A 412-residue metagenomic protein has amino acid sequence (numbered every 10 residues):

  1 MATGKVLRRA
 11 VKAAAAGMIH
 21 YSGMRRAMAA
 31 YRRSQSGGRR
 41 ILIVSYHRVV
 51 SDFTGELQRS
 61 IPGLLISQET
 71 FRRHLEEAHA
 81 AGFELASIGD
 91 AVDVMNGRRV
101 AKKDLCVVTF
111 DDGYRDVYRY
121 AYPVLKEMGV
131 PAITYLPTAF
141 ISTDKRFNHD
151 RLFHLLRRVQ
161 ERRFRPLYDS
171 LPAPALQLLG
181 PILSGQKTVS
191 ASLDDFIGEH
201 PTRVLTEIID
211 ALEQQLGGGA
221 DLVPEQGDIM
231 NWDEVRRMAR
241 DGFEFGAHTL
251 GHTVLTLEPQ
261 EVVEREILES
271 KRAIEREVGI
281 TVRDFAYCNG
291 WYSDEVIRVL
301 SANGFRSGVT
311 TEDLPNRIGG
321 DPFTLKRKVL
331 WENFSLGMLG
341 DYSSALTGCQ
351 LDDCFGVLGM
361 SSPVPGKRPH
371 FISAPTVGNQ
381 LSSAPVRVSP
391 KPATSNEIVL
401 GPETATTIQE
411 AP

Functional and structural regions predicted by a protein language model:
A2-T109, D116, D144-P166, P174 (+4 more regions): C-terminal active-site subregion of NodB/CE4 polysaccharide deacetylases
Q35-I41, S45, K145-D241: Extended, charge-rich helix/loop segments that form flexible, surface "patches" used to engage negatively charged
H47, H248, H252: Histidine-centered divalent metal-coordination motifs
A101-K102, Y114, Y122-Y135, L176 (+3 more regions): CE4/NodB-like, metal-dependent polysaccharide N-deacetylase domain that modifies extracellular/periplasmic N-acetylated
Y114-R115, G251, L255: Short, glycine/acidic-enriched loop or turn micro-motifs at the edges of active sites
Y120-V124, E234, E295-V299: A short acidic, amphipathic alpha-helical/loop segment
T138-I141: Short beta-alpha junction loops
